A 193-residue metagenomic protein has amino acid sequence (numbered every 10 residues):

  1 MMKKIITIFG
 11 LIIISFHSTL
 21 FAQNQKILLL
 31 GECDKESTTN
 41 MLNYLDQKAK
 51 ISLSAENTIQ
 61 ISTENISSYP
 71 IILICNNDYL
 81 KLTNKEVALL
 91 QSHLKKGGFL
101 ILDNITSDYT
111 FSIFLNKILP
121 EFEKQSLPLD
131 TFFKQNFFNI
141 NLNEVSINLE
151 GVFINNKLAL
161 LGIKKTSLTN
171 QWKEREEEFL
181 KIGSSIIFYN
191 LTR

Functional and structural regions predicted by a protein language model:
M1-I5: Positively charged n-region of N-terminal signal peptides that target proteins for export
I8-H17: Bacterial N-terminal signal peptides
F21-I71, C75-D78, T106, A159 (+2 more regions): Aromatic-Pro/Gly-enriched surface loop or interdomain linker that acts as a lid/target-recognition segment
T38-L42, V87, Q91, S112-N116 (+1 more regions): Extracytoplasmic/secreted envelope proteins and their assembly/folding machinery, especially bacterial periplasmic
E56-S62, T83-L89, E144-N148: Alpha-helical scaffolding within the catalytic cores of extracellular/periplasmic polymer-degrading hydrolases
I71-F111: Short alpha-beta junction capping motif
I113-N139: Acidic, glycine-rich loop-and-strand cores that form catalytic or ligand-binding grooves in diverse globular domains
E144-L160: Short, surface-exposed beta-strand/loop micro-motifs that present aromatic residues
